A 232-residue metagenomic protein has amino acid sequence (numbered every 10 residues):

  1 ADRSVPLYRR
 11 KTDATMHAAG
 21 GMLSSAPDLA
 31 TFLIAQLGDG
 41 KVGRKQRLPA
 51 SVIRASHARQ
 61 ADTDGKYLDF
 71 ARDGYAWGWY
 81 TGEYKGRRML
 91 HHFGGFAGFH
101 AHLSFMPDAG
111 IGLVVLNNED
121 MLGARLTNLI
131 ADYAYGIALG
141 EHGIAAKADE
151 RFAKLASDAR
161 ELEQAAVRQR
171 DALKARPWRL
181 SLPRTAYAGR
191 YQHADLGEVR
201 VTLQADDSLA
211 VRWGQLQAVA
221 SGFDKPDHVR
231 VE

Functional and structural regions predicted by a protein language model:
A1: Extended acidic/charged loop-beta regions that coordinate divalent cations and stabilize anionic phosphate/carboxylate
S4-E232: Catalytic loop of the DD-peptidase/beta-lactamase superfamily, centered on the K-T-G motif and neighboring
